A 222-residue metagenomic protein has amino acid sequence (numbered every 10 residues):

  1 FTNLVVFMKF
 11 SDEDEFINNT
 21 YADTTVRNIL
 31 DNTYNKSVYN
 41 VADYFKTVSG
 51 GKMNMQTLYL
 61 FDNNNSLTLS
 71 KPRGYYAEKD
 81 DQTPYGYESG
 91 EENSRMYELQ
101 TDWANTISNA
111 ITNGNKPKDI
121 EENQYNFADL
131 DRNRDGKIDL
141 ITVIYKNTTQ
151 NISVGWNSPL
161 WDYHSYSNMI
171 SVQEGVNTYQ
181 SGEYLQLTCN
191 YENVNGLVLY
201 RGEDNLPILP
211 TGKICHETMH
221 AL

Functional and structural regions predicted by a protein language model:
F1-L222: Active-site-proximal segment of zinc-dependent metalloprotease catalytic domains
